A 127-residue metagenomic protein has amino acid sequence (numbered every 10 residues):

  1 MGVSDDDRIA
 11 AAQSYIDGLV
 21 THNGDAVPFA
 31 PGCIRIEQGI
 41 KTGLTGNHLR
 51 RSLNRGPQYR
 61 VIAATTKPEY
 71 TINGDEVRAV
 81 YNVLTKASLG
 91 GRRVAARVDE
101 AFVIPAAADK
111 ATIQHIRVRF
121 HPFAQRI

Functional and structural regions predicted by a protein language model:
M1-I127: C-terminal and inter-domain tail/linker signature
